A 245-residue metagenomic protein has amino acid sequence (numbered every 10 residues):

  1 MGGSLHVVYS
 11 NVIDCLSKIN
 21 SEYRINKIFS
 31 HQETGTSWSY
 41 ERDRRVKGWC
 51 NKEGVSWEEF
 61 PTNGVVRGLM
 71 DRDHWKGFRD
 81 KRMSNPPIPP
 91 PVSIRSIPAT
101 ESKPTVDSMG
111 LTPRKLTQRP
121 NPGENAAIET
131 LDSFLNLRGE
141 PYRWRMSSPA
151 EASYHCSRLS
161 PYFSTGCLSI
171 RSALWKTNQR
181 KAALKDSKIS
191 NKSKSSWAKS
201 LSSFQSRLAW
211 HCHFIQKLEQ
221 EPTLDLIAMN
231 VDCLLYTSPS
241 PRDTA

Functional and structural regions predicted by a protein language model:
M1-Q205, I215: Active-site "lid/cap" and pocket-lining segments within catalytic core domains
A209-I227: Conserved alpha-helical segments that form or flank metal/cofactor-binding pockets of metalloenzymes
A228-L235: Conserved oxyanion/phosphate-binding beta-strand-loop segments in alpha/beta enzyme cores
Y236-A245: Single conserved hydrophobic/aromatic residue that forms the stacking wall/gate of nucleotide- or nucleobase-binding
